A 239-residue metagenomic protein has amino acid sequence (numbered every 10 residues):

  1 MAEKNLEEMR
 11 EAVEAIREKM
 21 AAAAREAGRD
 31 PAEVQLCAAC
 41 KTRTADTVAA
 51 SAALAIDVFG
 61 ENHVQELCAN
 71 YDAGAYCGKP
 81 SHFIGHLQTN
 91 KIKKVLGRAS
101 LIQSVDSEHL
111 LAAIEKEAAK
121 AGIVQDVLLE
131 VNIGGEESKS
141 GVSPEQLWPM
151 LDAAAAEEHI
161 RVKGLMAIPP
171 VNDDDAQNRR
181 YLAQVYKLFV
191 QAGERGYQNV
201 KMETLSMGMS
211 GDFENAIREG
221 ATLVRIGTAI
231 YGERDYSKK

Functional and structural regions predicted by a protein language model:
M1-K187, Q191-G211, I217-E219, Y231-E233: Conserved alpha/beta-domain cores
A221-K239: Gly/Pro- and small hydrophobic-enriched strand-loop and loop-to-helix capping segments that sit at the rims
